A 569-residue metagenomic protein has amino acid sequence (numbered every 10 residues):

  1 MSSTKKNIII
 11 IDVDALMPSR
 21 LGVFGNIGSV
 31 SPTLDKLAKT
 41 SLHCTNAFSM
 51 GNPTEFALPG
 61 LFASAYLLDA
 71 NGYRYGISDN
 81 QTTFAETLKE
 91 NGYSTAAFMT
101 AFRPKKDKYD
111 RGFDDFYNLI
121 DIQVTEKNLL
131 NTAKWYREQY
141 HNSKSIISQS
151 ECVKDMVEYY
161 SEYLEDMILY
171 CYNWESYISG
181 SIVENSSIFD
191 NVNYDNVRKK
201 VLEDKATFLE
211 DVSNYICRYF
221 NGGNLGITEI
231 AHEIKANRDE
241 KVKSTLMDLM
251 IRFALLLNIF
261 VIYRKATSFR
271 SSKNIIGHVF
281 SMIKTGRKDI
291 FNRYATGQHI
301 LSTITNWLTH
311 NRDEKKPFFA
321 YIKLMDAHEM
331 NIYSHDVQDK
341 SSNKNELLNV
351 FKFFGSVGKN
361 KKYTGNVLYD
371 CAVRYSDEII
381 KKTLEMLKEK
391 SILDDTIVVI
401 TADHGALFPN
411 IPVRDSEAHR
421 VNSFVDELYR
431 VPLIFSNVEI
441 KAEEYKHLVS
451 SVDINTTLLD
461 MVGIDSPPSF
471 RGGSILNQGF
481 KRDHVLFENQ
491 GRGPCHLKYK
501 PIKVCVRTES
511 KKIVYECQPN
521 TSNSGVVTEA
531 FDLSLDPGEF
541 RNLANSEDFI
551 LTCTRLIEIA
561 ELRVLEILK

Functional and structural regions predicted by a protein language model:
M1-K569: Catalytic domains that recognize anionic headgroups
